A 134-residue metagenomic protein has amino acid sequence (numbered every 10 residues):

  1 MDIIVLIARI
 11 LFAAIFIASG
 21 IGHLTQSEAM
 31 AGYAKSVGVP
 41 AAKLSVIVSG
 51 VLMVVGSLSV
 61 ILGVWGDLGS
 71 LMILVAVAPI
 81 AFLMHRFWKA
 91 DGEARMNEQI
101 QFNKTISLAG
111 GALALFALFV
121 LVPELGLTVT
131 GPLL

Functional and structural regions predicted by a protein language model:
M1-A29, S36, P40-V55, I61-L134: Extended, low-polarity transmembrane helix blocks
